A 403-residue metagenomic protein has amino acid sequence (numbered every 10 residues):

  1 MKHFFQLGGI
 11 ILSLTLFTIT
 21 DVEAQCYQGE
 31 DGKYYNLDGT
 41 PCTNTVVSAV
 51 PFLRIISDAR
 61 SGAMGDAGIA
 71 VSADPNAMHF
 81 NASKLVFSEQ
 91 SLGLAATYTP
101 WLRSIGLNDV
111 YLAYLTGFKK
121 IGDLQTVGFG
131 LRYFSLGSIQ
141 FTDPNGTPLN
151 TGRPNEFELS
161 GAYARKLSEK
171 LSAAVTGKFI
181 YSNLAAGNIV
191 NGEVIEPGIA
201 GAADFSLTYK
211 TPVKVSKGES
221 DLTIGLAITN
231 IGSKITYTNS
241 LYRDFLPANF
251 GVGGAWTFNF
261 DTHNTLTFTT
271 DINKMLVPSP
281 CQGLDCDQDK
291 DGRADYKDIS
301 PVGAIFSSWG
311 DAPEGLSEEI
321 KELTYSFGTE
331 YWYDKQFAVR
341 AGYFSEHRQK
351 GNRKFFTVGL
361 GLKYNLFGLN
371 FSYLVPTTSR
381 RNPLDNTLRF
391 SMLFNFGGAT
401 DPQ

Functional and structural regions predicted by a protein language model:
M1-G9: Bacterial N-terminal signal peptides that target proteins for export
G8-F17: Bacterial N-terminal signal peptides
I19-A24: Sec/Tat signal peptide C-region and signal peptidase I cleavage site
Q25-Q403: Subset of outer-membrane beta-barrel
